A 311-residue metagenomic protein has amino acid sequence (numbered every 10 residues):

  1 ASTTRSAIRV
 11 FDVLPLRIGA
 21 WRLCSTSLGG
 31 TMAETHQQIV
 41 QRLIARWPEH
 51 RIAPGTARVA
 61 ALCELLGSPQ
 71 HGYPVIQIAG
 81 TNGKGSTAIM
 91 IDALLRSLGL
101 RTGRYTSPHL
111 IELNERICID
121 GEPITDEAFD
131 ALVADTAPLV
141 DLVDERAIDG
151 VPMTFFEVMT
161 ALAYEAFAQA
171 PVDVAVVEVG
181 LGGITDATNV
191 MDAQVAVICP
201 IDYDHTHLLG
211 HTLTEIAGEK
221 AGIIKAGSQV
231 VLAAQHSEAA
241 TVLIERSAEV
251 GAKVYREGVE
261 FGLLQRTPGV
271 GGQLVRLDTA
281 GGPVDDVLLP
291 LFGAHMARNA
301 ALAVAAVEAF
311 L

Functional and structural regions predicted by a protein language model:
T3, I8, W21, S25-N82 (+5 more regions): N-terminal leader/targeting and accessory segments in enzymes
H50, T56-H71, S97-M191, H207-L209 (+1 more regions): ATP-dependent carboxylate-amine ligase catalytic core
T102, T188, V270, L291-A303: Short glycine/threonine-rich catalytic loop with a Thr-x-Gly-x-Asp
V143-A147, P171-E178, A193-D286, A300-L311: Acidic, Mg2+-coordinating active-site environments of NTP-dependent enzymes
A147-P152, L288-A294: A short glycine/serine-rich beta->alpha loop
